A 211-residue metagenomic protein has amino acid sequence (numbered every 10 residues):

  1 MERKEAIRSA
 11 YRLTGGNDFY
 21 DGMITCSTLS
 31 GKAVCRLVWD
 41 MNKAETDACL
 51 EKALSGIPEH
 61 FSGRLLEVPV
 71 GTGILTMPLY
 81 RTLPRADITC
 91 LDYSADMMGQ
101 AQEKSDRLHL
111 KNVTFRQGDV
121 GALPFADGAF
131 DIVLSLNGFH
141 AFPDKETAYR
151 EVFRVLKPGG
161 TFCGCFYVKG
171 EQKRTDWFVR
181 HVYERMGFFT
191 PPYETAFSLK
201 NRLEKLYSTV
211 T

Functional and structural regions predicted by a protein language model:
M1-E59, P78, R180: Conserved class I S-adenosyl-L-methionine
T14, M23, L37-W39, K43 (+1 more regions): C-terminal alpha-helical "lid/dimerization" subdomain adjacent to the S-adenosyl-L-methionine
I57-E59, T82-L83, L156: A generic alpha-to-beta junction signature in SAM-dependent methyltransferases
R64, G159-T161: Short glycine-centered segments of the SAM/dcSAM-binding site in methyltransferase folds
R64-A122: Class I SAM-dependent methyltransferase SAM/SAH-binding core
G121-I132: A short acidic, Gly/Pro-enriched loop at the edge of an enzyme's catalytic core that lines a small-molecule cofactor
I132-D144: A short SAM/SAH-binding and catalytic strip from SAM-dependent methyltransferases
E146-P158: A short glycine-rich, Lys/Arg-flanked "PGG" loop and its adjoining helix->strand segment in the class I
